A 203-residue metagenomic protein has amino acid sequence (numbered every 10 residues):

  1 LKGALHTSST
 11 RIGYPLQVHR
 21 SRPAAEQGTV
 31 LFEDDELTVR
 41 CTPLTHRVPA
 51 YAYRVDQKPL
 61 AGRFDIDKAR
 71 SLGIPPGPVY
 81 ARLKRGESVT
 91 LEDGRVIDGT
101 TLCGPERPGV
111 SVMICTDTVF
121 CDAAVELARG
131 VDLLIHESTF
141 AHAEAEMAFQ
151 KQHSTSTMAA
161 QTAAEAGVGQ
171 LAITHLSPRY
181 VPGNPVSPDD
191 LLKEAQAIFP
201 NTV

Functional and structural regions predicted by a protein language model:
L1-P23: Active-site HxH/HxHxD metal-binding segment of metal-dependent hydrolases
S8-R11, V30-F32, P105, E194-A197: Short, conserved catalytic or adaptor-binding loops enriched in Gly and charged residues
I12-Q17, D34-D35, G109-V110, I198-N201: A short helix-to-beta-strand connector/capping loop
Q17, M113, Q170-A172: A structural signal for isolated positions on well-ordered beta-strands in alpha/beta enzyme cores
Q17-S21, R40-T42, V203: General small-molecule cofactor/ligand-binding pocket signal
S21, C121-V203: Binuclear metal-ion centers of metallo-dependent hydrolases, dominated by the metallo-beta-lactamase
S21-E26, L44-H46: Residues that form or immediately flank small-molecule/cofactor binding pockets and catalytic motifs
F32-I114, T118-L127, L133-I135: Active-site-proximal loop/helix segment associated with metal-binding centers of metalloenzymes
